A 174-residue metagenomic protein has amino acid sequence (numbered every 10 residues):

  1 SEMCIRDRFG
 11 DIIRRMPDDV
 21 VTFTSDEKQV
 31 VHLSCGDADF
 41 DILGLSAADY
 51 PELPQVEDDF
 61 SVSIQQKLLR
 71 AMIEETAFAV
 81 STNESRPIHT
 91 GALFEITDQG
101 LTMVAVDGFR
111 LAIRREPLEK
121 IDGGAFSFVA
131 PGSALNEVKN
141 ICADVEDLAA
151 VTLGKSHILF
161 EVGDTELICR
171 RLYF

Functional and structural regions predicted by a protein language model:
S1-E2, R6-F174: Structural preference for solvent-exposed beta-strand-turn elements and adjacent flexible terminal/loop segments within
